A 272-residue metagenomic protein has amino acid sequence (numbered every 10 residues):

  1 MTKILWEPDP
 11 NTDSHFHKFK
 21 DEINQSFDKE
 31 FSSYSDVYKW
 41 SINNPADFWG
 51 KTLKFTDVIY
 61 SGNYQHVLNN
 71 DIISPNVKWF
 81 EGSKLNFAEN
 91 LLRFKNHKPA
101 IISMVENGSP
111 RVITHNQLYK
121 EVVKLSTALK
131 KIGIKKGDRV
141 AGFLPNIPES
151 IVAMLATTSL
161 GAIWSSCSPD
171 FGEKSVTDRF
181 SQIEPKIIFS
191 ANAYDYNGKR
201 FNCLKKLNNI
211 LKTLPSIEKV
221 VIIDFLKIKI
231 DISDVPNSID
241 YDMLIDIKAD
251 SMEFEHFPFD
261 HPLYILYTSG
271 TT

Functional and structural regions predicted by a protein language model:
M1-P75: N-terminal amphipathic, basic-rich helices that act as targeting or association modules
Q25-D28, A88-T114, K227-D231: AMP-dependent adenylate-forming
S35-W40, I101-L155, G172, V176-T177 (+2 more regions): Conserved AMP-binding/adenylate-forming core of the ANL superfamily
I42, G50-Y64, E81-I102, D260: A short N-terminal helical cap/helix-turn-helix that marks the beginning of AMP-binding/adenylate-forming
H97-P99, I222, S233-Y267: Conserved pre-ATP/AMP-binding loop-to-beta segment of ANL
G108, I265-T272: Conserved adenylation A10 loop of the ANL superfamily
V140, G161, T271: Conserved G/P- and acidic residue-centered "switch" motifs that form tight phosphate/ATP-binding loops in soluble
S159-M243: Structural core segment of the AMP-binding/adenylate-forming
